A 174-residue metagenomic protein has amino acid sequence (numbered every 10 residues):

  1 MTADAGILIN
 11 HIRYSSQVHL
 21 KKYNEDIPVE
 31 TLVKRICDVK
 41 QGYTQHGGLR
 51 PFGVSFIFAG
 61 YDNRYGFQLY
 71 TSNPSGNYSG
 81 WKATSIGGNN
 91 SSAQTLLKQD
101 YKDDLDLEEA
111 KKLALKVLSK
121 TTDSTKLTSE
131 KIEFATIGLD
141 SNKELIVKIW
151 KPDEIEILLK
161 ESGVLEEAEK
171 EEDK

Functional and structural regions predicted by a protein language model:
M1-K174: Long, low-complexity N-terminal extensions
